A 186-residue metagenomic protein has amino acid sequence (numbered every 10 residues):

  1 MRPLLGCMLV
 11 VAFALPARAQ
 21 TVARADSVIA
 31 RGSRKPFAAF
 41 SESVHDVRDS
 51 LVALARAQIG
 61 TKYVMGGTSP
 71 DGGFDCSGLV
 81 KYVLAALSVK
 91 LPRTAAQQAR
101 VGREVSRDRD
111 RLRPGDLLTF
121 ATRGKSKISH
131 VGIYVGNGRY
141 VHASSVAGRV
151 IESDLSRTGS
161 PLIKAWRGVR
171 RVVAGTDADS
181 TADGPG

Functional and structural regions predicted by a protein language model:
M1-L4: Positively charged n-region of N-terminal signal peptides that target proteins for export
G6-A14: Bacterial N-terminal signal peptides
L15-A19: Sec/Tat signal peptide C-region and signal peptidase I cleavage site
Q20-F40, V105-R109, I128-S129, Y134-G186: Aromatic- and glycine-rich peptidoglycan recognition patches
E42-D49, P70-G78, S160-I163: Soluble non-cytosolic domains of exported or imported proteins
T61-P114: Catalytic cysteine-centered active-site loop
